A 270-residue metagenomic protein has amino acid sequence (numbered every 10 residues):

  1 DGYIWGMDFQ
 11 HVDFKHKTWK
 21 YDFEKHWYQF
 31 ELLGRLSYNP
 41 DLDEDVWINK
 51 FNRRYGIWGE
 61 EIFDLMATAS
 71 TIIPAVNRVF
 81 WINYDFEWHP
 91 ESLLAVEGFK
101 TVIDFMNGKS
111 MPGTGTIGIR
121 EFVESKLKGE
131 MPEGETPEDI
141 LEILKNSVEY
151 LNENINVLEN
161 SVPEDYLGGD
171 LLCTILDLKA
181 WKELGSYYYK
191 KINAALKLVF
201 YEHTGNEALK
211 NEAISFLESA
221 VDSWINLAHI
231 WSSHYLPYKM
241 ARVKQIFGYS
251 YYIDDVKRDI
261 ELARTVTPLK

Functional and structural regions predicted by a protein language model:
G2-Q245: C-terminal non-catalytic alpha-helical accessory regions
H229-K270: Eukaryote-biased recognition of C-terminal alpha-helical segments
